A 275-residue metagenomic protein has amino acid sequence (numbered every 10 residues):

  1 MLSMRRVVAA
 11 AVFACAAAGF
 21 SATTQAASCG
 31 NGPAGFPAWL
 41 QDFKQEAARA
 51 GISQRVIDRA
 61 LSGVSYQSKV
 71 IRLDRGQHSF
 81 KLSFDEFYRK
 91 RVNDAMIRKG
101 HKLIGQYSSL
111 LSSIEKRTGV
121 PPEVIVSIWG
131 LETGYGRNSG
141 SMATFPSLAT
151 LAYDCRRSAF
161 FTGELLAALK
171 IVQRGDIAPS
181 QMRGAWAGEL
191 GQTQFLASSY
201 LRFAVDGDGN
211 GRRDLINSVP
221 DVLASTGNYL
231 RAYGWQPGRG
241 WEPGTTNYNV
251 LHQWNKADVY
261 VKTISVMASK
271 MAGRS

Functional and structural regions predicted by a protein language model:
M1-A11: Bacterial N-terminal signal peptides that target proteins for export
A10-G19: Bacterial N-terminal signal peptides
F20-A26: Sec/Tat signal peptide C-region and signal peptidase I cleavage site
S28-G30: Sequence contexts marking disulfide-bonded cysteines in secreted/extracellular proteins
G32-R59: Mature N-terminal segment immediately following signal peptide/propeptide cleavage in secreted/periplasmic
I52-S275: Catalytic glycan-binding domains that act on GlcNAc-containing polysaccharides
